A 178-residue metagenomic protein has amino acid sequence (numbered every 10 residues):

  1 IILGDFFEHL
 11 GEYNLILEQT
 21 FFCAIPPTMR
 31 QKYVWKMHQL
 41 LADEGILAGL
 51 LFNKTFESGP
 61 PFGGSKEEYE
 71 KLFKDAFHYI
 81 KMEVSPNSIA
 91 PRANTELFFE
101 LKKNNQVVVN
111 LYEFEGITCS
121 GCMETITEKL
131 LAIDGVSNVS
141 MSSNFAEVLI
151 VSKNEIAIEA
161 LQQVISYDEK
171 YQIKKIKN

Functional and structural regions predicted by a protein language model:
I1-G11, I25-N105: Class I (Rossmann-like) S-adenosyl-L-methionine-dependent methyltransferase catalytic domain, capturing the SAM-binding
N14: Conserved acidic residues
L17: A conserved beta-strand element that flanks and buttresses the S-adenosyl-L-methionine
T20-A24: Short catalytic micro-motifs in class I SAM-dependent methyltransferases
Q106-N178: Flexible metal-binding regulatory segments at protein termini and peripheral loops
